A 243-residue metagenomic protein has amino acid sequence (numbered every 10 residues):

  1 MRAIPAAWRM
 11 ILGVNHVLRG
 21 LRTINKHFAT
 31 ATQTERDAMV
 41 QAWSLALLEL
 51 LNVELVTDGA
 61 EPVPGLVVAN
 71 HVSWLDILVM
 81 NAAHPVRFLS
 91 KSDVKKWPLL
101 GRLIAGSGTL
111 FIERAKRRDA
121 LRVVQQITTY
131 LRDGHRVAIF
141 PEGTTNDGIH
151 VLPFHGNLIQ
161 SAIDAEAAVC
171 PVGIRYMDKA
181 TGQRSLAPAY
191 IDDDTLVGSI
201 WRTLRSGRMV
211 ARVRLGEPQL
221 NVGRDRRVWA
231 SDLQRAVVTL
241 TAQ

Functional and structural regions predicted by a protein language model:
M1-V17, A180-A189: Compositionally biased, charge-rich terminal segments
G13-T30, E49-L50, V63-R117: Catalytic core of membrane glycerolipid acyltransferases/transacylases, capturing the structured, soluble-facing
R36-G65: A short, well-structured juxtamembrane/interface segment
P64-L66, T109, R136-F140, R212: Residue-level preference for the first positions of well-ordered beta-strands
K91, I112, F140, V172-I174: Generic beta-sheet signal
L100-G101, I149-V228, D232: A cross-family acyltransferase "interaction/gating" segment
Y130-L158: Catalytic-site beta-strand/loop segments enriched in glycine and acidic/polar residues
